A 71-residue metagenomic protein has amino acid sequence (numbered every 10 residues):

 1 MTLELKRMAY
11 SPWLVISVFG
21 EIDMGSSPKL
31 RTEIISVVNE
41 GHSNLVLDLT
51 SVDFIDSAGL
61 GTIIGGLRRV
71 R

Functional and structural regions predicted by a protein language model:
M1-S17: Short beta-strand/loop segment at the start of cytosolic alpha/beta domains
E21-R71: Amphipathic alpha-helical interaction surfaces in cytosolic regulatory modules
